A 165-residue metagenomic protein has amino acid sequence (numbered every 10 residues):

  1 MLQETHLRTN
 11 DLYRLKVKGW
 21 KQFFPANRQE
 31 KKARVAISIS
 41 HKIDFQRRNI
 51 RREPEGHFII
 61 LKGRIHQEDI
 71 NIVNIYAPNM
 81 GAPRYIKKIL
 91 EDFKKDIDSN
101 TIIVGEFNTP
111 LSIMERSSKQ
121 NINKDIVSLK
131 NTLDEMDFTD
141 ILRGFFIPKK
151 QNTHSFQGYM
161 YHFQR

Functional and structural regions predicted by a protein language model:
M1-R165: A shared catalytic/ligand-binding motif for oxyanion handling
